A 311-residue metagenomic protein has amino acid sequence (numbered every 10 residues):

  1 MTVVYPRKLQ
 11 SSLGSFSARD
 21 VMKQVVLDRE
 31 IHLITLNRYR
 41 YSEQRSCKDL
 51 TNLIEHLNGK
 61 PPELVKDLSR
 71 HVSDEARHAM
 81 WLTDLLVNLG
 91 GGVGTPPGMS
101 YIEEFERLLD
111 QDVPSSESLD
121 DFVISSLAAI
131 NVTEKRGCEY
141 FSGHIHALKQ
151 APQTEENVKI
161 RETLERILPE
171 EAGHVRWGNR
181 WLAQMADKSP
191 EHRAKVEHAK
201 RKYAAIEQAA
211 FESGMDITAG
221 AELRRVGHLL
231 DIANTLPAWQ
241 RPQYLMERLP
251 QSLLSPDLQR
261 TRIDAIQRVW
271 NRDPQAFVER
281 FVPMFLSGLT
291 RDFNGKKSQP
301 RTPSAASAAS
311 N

Functional and structural regions predicted by a protein language model:
M1-N311: Non-heme di-metal
